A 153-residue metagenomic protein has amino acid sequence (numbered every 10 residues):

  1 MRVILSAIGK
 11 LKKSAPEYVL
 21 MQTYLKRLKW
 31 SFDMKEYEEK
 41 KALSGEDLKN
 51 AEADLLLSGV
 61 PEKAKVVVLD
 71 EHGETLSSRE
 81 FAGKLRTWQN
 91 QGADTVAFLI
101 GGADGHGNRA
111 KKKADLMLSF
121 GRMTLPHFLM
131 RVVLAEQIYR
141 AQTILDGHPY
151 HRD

Functional and structural regions predicted by a protein language model:
M1-L28: N-terminal beta1-alpha1 ligand-phosphate binding loop
R2, D94-L99: Loop/turn-to-beta-strand initiation segments
L5, V67, G101, L134: Conserved RecA-like P-loop NTPase ATPase core
S6-I8, K35-Y37, L99: Short hydrophobic segments within beta-strands
L11, E71-E74, G102-G105: Short glycine-rich anion-binding loops that position phosphate/pyrophosphate groups of nucleotides and phosphorylated
Y18-Q22, A53-D54, N108-K111: Short, surface-exposed alpha-helical segments at coil->helix boundaries
W30-V96: S-adenosyl-L-methionine/SAH cofactor-binding core of RNA-modifying enzymes
N108-R152: Structured adenosyl-cofactor binding patch, chiefly the S-adenosyl-L-methionine
